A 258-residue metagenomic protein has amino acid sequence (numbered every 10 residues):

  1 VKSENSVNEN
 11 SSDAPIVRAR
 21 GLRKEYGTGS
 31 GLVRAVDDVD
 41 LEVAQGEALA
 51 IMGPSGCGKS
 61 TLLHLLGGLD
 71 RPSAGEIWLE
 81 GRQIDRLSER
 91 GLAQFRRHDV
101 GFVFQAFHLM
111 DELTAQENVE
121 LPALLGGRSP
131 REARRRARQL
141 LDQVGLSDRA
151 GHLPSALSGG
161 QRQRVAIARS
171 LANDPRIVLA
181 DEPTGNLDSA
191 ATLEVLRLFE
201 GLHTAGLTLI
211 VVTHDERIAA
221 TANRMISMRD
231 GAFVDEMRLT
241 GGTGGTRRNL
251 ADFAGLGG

Functional and structural regions predicted by a protein language model:
V1-E25, R238-G258: ABC-family P-loop ATPase nucleotide-binding domain
P15-F233: ABC family nucleotide-binding domain
